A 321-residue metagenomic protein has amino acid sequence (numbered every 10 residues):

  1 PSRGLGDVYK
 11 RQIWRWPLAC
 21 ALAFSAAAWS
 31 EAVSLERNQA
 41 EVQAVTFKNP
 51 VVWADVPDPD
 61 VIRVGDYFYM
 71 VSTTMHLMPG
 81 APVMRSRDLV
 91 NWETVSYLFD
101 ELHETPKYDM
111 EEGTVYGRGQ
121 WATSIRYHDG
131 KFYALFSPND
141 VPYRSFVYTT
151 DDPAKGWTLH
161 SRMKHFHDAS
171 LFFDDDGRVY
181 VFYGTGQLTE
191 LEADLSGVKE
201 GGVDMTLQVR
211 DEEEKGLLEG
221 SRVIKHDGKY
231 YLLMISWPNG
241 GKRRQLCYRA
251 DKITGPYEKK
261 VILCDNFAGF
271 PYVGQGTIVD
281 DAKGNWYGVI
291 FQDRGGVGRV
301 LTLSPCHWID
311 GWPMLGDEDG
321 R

Functional and structural regions predicted by a protein language model:
P1-Y9: Single conserved hydrophobic/aromatic residue that forms the stacking wall/gate of nucleotide- or nucleobase-binding
K10, W29-R321: Carbohydrate-active catalytic/glycan-binding domains of CAZyme proteins, especially the secreted or lumenal ectodomains
K10-P17: Bacterial N-terminal signal peptides that target proteins for export
P17-S25: Bacterial N-terminal signal peptides
